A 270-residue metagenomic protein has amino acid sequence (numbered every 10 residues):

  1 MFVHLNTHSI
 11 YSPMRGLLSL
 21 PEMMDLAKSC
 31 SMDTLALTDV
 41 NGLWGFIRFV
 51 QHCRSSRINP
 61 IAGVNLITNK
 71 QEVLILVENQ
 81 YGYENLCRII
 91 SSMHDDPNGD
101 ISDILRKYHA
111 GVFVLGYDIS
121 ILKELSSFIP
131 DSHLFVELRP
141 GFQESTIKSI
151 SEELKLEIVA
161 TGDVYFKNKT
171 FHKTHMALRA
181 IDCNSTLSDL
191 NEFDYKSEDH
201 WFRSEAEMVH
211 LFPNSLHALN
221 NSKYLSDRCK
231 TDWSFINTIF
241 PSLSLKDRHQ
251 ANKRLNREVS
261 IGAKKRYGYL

Functional and structural regions predicted by a protein language model:
M1-L270: Phosphodiester-processing cores and adjacent nucleic acid-binding clamps
